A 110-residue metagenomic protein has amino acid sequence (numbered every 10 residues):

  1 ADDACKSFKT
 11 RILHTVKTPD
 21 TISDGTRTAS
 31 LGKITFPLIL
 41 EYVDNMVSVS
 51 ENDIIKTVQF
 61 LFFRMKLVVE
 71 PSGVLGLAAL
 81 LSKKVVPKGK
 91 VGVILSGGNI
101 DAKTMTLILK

Functional and structural regions predicted by a protein language model:
A1-E41, S82, P87-K110: Glycine-rich phosphate/pyrophosphate-binding loop at beta-loop-alpha junctions
G32-G89: Active-site-adjacent helical/loop segments in soluble small-molecule enzymes
